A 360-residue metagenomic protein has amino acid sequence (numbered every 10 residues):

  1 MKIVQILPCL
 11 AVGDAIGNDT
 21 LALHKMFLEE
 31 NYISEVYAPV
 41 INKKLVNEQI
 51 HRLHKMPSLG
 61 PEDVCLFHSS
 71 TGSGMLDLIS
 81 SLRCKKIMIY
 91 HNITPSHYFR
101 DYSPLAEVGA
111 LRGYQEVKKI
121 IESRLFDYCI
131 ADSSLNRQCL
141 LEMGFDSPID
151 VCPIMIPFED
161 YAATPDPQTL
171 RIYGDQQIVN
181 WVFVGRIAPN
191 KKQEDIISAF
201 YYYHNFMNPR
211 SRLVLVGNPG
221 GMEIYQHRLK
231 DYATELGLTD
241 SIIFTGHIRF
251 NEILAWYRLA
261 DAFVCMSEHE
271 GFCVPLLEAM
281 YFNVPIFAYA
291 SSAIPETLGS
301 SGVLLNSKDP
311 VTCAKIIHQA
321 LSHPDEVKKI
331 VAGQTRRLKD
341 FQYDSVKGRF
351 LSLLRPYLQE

Functional and structural regions predicted by a protein language model:
N18, V179, A188-H204, P209 (+2 more regions): A conserved mid-protein helix/loop that constitutes part of the nucleotide-sugar donor-binding site
P39-N42, R212-K230: Glycosyltransferase donor-sugar binding loop
I130, R171-K191, I197-F200, V214: Conserved donor-binding/catalytic core segment of Leloir-type glycosyltransferases
Q226-N251: Nucleotide-activated donor-binding/catalytic signature segment of Leloir-type glycosyltransferases, i.e., the conserved
I248, A255-A260: Short alpha-helical donor nucleotide-sugar binding micro-motif in glycosyltransferases
E268: Aromatic "clamp/platform" in nucleotide-sugar-dependent glycosyltransferases that forms part of the donor/acceptor
L276, P285-A288: Short hydrophobic beta-strand element within catalytic cores of glycosyltransferases and related nucleotide-activated
V303-P310, Q319-P324: Conserved acidic donor-binding segment of nucleotide-sugar-dependent glycosyltransferases
